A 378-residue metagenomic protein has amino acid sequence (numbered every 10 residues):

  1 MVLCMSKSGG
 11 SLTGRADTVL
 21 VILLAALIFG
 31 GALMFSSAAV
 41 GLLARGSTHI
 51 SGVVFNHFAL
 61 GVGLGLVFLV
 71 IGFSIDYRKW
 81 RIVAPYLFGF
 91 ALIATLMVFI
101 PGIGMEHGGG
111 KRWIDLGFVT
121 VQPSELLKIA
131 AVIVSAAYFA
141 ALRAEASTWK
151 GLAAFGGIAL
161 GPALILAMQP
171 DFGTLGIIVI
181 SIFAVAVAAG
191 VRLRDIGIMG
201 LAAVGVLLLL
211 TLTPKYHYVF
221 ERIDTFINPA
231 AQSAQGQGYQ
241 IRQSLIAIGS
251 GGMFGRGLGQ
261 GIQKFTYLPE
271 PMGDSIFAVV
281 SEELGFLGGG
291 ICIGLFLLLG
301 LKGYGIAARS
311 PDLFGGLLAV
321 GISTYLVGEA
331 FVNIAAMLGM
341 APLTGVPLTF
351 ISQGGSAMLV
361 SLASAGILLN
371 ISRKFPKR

Functional and structural regions predicted by a protein language model:
M1-S8, F331-R378: A juxtamembrane structural motif centered on a specific transmembrane helix
V2-V21, S37: Flexible extramembrane loops and terminal tails that flank transmembrane helices in small membrane-associated subunits
V21-F29, L33-S37, L43-Q240, A278-G339 (+1 more regions): Hydrophobic alpha-helical transmembrane segments of multi-pass inner membrane proteins, especially in bacterial systems
S36-V40, G261, S352: Short linear Ser/Thr-Pro motifs
L42, Q263, F296, S356: Positions that flank functional sites
G117-L127, M168-P170, G252-G257, G345-V360: Glycine/serine-rich anion-binding loops at beta->alpha junctions that coordinate negatively charged ligand groups
D171-G176, R256-G261, P271-G273, G290 (+3 more regions): Transmembrane helix boundary and interhelical junction motifs in multipass membrane proteins
F226-G273, F286-G288: TM-adjacent membrane-interface loops and short helices in multi-pass inner/ER membrane proteins
